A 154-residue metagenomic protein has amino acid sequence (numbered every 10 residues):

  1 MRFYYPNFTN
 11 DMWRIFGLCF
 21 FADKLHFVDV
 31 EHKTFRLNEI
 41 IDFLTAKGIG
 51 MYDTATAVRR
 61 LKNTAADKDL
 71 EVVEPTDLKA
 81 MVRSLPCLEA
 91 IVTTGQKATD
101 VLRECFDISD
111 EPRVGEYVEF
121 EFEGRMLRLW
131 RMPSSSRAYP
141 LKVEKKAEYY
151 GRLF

Functional and structural regions predicted by a protein language model:
M1-Y5, F16, E31, D42-L44 (+6 more regions): Aromatic-enriched hydrophobic runs in primary sequence
R2-L70: Short, surface-exposed acidic-centric catalytic microdomains
P6-F8, I15, K62-K79, F106-F154: C-terminal capping/extension of enzyme domains
G17-L25, A80-P86, G124: Short C-terminal domain-edge/linker segments immediately following a structured domain
F20, C105-F106: Active-site catalytic pocket residues across diverse enzymes, especially alpha/beta-hydrolases
K24-L25, E89-A90, D110: Secondary-structure boundary/capping signal
A46-C105: Internal catalytic-core helix/loop-beta-alpha segment that presents or stabilizes conserved functional determinants
